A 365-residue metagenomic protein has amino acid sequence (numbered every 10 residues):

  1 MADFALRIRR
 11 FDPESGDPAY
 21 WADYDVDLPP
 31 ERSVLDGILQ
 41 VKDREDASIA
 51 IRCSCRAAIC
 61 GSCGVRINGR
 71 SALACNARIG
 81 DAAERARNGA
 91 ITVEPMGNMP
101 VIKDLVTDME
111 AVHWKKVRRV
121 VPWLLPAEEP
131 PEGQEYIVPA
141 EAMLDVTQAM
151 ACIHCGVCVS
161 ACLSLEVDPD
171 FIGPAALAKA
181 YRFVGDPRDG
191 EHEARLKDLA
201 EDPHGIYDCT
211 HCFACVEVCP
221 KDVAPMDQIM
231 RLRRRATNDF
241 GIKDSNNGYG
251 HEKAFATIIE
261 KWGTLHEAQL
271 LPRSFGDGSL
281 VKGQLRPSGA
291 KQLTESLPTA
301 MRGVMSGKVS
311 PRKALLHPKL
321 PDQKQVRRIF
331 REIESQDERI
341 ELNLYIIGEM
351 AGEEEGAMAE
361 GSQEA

Functional and structural regions predicted by a protein language model:
A2-F4, G61, G89: Residues at beta-strand starts and edge strands
A2-Y24: Eukaryote-biased recognition of intrinsically disordered, low-complexity regulatory segments
R7-R9, D27, N76, T92-M96: Residues in well-ordered beta-strands of folded domains
W21-D25, A74, A90, L163: Well-ordered beta-strand positions in beta-sheet-rich domains
P30-A47, G89-A351, M358-G361, A365: Ferredoxin-type iron-sulfur electron-transfer modules in oxidoreductases and energy-metabolism complexes
A50, C55-G64: Short, structured protein-protein interaction patches enriched in aromatics and acidic/basic residues, typified by
I67-E94: Glycine-rich phosphate/adenylate-binding loop and adjacent beta-alpha elements of nucleotide- or dinucleotide-binding
